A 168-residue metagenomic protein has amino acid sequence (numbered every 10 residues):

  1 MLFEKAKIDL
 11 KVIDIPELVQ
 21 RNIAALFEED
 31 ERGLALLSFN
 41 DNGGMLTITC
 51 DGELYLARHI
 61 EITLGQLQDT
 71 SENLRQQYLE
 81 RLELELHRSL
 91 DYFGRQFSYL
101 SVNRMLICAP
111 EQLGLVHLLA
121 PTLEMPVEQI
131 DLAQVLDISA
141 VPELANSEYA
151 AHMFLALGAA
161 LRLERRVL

Functional and structural regions predicted by a protein language model:
M1-L168: Hydrophobic/aromatic-enriched cytosolic interaction surfaces used to assemble or bind macromolecules
